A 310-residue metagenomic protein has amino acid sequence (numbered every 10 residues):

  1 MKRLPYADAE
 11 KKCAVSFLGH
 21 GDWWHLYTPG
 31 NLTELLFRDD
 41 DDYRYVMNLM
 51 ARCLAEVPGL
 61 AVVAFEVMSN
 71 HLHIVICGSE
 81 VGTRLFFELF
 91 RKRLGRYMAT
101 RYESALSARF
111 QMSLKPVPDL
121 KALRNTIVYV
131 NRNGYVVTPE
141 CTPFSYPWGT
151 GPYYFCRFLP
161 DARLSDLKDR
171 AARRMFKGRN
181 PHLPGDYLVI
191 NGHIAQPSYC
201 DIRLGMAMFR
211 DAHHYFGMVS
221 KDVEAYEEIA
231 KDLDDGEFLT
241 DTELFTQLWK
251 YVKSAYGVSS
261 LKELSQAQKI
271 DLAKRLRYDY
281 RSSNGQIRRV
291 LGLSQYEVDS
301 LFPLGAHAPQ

Functional and structural regions predicted by a protein language model:
M1-A64, S79-Q310: Short Pro-Cys-Gly-centered "Cys-loop" motif that presents a nucleophilic cysteine in a tight turn
V67: Short glycine- and acidic-residue-rich catalytic loops of nucleotidyl-transferase/cyclase enzymes
N70-G78: Short beta-strand->loop micro-motif that forms the acidic, two-metal-ion catalytic signature in nucleotide-processing
